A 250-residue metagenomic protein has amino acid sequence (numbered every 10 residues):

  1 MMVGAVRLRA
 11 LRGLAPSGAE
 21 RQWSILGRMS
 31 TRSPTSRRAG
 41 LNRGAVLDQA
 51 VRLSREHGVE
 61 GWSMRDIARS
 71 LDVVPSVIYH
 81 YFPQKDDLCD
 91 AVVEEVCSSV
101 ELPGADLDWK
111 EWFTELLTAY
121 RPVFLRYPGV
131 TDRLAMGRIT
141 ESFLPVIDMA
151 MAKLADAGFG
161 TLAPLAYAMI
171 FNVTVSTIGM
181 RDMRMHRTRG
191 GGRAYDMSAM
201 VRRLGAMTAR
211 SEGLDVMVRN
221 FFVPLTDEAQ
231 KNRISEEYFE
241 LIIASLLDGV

Functional and structural regions predicted by a protein language model:
M1-V3, R7-D66, S70, F82-D90: Basic, helix-initiating cap at the start of DNA-binding domains
V3-V6, A10-S30, M183-V250: C-terminal peripheral helix-coil segments that are non-catalytic and often amphipathic
G44-R52, E56, S70, H80 (+4 more regions): Alpha-helical structural segments
S76-V77: Key DNA-contact positions within bacterial/archaeal DNA-binding proteins
V93, R121-A152, G179-H186, M217-V218: Amphipathic alpha-helical segments used for helix-helix packing
E101-L144, T161, Y167-I170: Hydrophobic alpha-helical connector segments
V146-L204, V250: Hydrophobic alpha-helical bundle segments that form small-molecule/ligand-binding pockets
